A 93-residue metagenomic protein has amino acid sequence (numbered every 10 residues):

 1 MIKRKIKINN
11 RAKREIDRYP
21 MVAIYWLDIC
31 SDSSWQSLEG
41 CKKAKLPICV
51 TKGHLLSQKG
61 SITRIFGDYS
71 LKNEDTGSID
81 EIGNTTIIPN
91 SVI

Functional and structural regions predicted by a protein language model:
I2-I93: Conserved RNA-binding domains used in RNP assembly and mRNA/RNA metabolism
